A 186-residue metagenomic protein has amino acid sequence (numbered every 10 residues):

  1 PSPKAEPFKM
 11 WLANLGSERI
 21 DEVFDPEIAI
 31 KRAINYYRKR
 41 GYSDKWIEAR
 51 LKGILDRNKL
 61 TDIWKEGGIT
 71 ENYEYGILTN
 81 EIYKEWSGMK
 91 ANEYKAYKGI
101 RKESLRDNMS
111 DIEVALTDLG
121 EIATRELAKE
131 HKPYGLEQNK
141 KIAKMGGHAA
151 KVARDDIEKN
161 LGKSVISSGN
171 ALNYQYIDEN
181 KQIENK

Functional and structural regions predicted by a protein language model:
P1-K186: Positively charged, phosphate-engaging catalytic surfaces used for nucleic-acid and nucleotide handling
